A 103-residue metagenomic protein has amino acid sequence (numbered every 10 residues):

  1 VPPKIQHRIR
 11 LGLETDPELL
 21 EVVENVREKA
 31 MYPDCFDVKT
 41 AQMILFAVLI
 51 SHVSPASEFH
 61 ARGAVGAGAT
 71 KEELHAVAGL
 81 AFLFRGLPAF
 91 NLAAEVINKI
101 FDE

Functional and structural regions predicted by a protein language model:
V1-T40, A61, V65-G66, F90-E103: Acidic, glycine/proline-rich low-complexity segments that act as flexible tails and inter-domain linkers
N25, F46-L49, L80-L83: Residues within well-ordered alpha-helical secondary structure of globular protein domains
V38-K39, E72, R85: Aromatic- and histidine-enriched alpha-helix N-cap/loop-to-helix transition segments that scaffold the rims
A41-P55: Amphipathic, charged-and-aliphatic alpha-helical interface segments that function as noncatalytic docking
H52-F59, P88-N91: Short helix-capping/linker segments at secondary-structure and domain boundaries
P55-A78: Mid-chain, well-packed structural core segment of small domains
H75-K99: C-terminal structural segments of small proteins and small subunits
